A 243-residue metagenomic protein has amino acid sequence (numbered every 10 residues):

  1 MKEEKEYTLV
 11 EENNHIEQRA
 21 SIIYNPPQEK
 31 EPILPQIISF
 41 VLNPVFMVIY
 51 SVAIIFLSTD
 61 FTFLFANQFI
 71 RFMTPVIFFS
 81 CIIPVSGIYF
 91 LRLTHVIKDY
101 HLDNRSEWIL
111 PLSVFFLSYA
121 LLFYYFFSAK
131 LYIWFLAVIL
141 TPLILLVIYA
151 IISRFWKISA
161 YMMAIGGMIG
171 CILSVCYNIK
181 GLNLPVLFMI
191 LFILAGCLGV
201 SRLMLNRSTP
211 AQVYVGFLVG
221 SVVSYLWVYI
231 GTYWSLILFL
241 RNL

Functional and structural regions predicted by a protein language model:
M1-P35: Short, Lys/Arg-rich, polar N-terminal cytosolic tail immediately upstream of the first transmembrane signal-anchor
P32, K98-V114: Juxtamembrane helix-capping/reentrant segments at transmembrane boundaries
I38-T59: The first (N-terminal) embedded transmembrane alpha-helix
T59-Q68, V96-Y100, S128-K130, T232-L243: Membrane-interface helix termini and inter-helical loops of multi-pass transporters
F65-C81, L102-S106: Loop-to-helix transition at the N-terminal end of transmembrane alpha-helices
I88-V96, L122-F135: Transmembrane alpha-helix boundary signature
S113-F123, A164-I169: Core segments of transmembrane alpha-helices that mediate helix-helix packing or line hydrophobic substrate/ligand
A129-L243: Membrane-embedded catalytic cores of phosphoryl/pyrophosphoryl-handling enzymes
